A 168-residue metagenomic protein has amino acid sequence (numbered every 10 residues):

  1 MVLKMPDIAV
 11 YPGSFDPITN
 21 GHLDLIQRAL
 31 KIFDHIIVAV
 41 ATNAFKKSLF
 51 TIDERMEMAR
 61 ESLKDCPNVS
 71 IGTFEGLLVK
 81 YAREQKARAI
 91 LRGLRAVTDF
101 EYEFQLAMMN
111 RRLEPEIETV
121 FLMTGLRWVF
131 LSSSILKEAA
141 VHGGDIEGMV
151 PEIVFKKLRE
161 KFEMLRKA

Functional and structural regions predicted by a protein language model:
V2-A168: Nucleotidyltransferase catalytic core that binds NTPs
